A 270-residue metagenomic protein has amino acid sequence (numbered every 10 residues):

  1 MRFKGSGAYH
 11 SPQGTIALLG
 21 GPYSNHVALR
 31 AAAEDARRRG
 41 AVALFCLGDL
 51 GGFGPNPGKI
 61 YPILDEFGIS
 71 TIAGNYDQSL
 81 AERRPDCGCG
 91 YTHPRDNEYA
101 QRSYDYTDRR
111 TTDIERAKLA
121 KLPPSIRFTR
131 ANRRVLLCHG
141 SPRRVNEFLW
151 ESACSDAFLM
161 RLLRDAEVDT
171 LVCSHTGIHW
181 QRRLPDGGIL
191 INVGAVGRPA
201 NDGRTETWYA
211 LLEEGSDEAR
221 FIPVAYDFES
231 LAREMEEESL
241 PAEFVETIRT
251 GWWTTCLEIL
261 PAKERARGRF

Functional and structural regions predicted by a protein language model:
F3, G7-Y9, G14-L19, S24-R109 (+2 more regions): Core catalytic region of metal-dependent phosphoesterases/phosphodiesterases, especially metallo-beta-lactamase-like
A8-A17, F128-L136, P185-I189, D217: Beta-strand-turn-beta hairpins that frame and shape the catalytic cleft of phosphate-ester-processing enzymes
S11, A36-A41, T129-A131, R164-E167 (+1 more regions): Glycine-rich phosphate-binding loop signature in dinucleotide/nucleotide-binding domains
S11, R183-F270: Acidic, His/Gly-rich catalytic cores of divalent-metal-dependent hydrolytic chemistry
L18, T71, L171, L190-N192 (+1 more regions): Conserved beta-strand scaffold positions in the cores of enzyme catalytic domains, especially in NTP/NDP-utilizing
Y23-A28, G52-P55, Y76-E82, R143 (+2 more regions): Active-site environment of divalent metal-dependent phosphoester hydrolases
Y91-E98, A131-A166: Active-site-proximal segments of metal-dependent phosphoesterases and phosphodiesterases across multiple
D156-V196: Anionic-ligand binding region
